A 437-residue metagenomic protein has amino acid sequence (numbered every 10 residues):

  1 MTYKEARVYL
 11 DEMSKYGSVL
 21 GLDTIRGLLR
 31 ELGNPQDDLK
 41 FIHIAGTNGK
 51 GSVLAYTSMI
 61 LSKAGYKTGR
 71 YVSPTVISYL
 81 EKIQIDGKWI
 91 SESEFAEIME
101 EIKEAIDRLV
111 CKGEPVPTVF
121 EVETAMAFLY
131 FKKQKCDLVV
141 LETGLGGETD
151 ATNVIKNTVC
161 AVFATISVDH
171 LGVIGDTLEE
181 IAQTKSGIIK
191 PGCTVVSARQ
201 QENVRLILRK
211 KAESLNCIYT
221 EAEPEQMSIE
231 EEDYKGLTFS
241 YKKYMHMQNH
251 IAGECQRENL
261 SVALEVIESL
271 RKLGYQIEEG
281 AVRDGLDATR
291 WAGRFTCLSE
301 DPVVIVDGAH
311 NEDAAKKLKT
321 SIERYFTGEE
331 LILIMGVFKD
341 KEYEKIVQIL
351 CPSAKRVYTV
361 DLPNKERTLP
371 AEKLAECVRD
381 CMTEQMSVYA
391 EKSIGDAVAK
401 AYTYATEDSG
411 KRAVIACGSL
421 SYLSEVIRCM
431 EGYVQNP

Functional and structural regions predicted by a protein language model:
M1-G46, V53-Y66, Y71-S73, D107-E114: Short functional linear segments
L29-R30, N34-D37, K63-K156: ATP-dependent carboxylate-amine ligase catalytic core
T57-S62, F131, L270, L350 (+1 more regions): Hydrophobic alpha-helical packing residues
V72, A198-R199, K211-D233, H250-E254 (+6 more regions): Beta-strand->loop->alpha-helix junctions that form or flank phosphate-binding loops in nucleotide-handling enzymes
L109-C111, Q134-E142, T158-K243, L260 (+1 more regions): Acidic, Mg2+-coordinating active-site environments of NTP-dependent enzymes
K133, L138-T143, T149-V162, I166-H170 (+2 more regions): Nucleotide phosphate-binding/pyrophosphate-handling subdomain across enzymes that bind or process nucleotide phosphates
Q201-T220, K235, V303-V306, E312 (+1 more regions): C-terminal helical cap/extension that packs against the catalytic core of soluble nucleotide-cofactor enzymes
S419-P437: Glycine/aspartate-rich loop-and-adjacent alpha/beta segment that forms the canonical ThDP
